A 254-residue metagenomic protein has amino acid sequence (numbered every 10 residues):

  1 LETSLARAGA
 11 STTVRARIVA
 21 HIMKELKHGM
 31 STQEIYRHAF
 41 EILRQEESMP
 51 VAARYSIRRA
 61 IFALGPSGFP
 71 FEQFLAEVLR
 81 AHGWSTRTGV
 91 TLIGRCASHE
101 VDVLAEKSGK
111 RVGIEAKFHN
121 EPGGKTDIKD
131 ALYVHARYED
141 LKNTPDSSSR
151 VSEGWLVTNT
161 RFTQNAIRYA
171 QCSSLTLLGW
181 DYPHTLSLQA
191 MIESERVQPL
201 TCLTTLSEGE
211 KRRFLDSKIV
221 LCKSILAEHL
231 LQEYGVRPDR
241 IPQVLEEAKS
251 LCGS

Functional and structural regions predicted by a protein language model:
E2, A6, T12-I18: N-terminal, polar/charged subdomain of small-to-medium soluble alpha/beta proteins
E2-A6, M23, T201, L231: Amphipathic alpha-helical segments within well-ordered protein domains
R7-A10, G29, T205, G235: Short, conserved sequence motifs enriched in acidic/basic residues, glycine, and aromatics that mark functional "hot
G9-T12, M30, L43-Q198, L215-D216: Intrinsically disordered, low-complexity Ser/Thr/Pro/Gly-rich regulatory segments
R15, A131, I167, E208-K211 (+1 more regions): Short functional linear motifs
A16-G29, F40-I42: Amphipathic alpha-helical segments that form the core helices of the histone-fold
L75-E77, E193-S254: C-terminal extensions
